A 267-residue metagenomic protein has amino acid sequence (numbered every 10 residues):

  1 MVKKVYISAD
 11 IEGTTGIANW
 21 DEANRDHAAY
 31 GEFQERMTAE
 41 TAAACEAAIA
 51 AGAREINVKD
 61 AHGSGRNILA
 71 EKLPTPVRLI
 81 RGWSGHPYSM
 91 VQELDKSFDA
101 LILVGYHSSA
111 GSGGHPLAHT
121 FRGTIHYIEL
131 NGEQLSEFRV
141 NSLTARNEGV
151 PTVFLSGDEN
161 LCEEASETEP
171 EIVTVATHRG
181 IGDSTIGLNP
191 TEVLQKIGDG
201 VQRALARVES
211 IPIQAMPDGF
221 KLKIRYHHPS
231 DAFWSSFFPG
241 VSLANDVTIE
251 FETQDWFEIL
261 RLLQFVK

Functional and structural regions predicted by a protein language model:
M1-Y6: Extreme N-terminal starter segment of soluble prokaryotic enzymes
S8-A9, K59-D60, L101-G105, L155-S156 (+1 more regions): Short beta-strand segments
A18, T41-K96: Glycine-rich nucleotide/cofactor/substrate-binding loop typically near the N-terminus or early in the first domain
D21-E46: Short catalytic helix/loop segments, enriched in acidic residues and glycine and frequently bearing histidine
T75-V91, Y127, N131, I172-R179 (+1 more regions): Acidic, His- and aromatic-enriched active-site or binding-groove loops in soluble protein domains that engage sugars
R122-E148, S156-N160: Active-site glycine-rich loop that binds ribose-phosphate moieties when present
T144-L205: Active-site rim beta-loop-alpha module in soluble metabolic enzymes
V193-K267: C-terminal accessory domains and tails appended to enzymatic cores
